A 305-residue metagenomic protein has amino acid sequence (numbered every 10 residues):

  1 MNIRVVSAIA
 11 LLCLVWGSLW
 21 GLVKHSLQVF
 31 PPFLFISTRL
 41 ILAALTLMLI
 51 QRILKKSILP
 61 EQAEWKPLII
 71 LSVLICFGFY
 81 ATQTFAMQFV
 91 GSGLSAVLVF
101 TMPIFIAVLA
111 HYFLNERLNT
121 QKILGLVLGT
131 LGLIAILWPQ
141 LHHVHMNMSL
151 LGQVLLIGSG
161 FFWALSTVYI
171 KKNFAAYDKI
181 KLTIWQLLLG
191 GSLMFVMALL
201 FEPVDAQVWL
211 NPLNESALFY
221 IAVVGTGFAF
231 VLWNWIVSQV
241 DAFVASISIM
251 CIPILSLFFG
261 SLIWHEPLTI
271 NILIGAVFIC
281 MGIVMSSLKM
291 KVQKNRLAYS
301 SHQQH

Functional and structural regions predicted by a protein language model:
M1-L34, M146-K172, S192-M194, L297-H305: Glycine-/small-residue-enriched transmembrane alpha-helix faces in small-molecule transporters and effluxers
A8, L34-L49, I70, Q121-L131 (+5 more regions): Hydrophobic alpha-helical transmembrane segments of multi-pass integral membrane proteins, especially transporters
I9, I36-T38, C76, Y80-A81 (+4 more regions): Helix-helix packing/entry segments at the starts of transmembrane helices
L14-G17, M48, V73-F77, A81 (+8 more regions): Hydrophobic/small/kink-forming positions within alpha-helical transmembrane segments of polytopic membrane proteins
V15, L19-W20, M48-V99, A135 (+1 more regions): Specific transmembrane alpha-helical segments of multi-pass solute transporters/efflux pumps, especially DMT/EamA
G21-V29, F85-Q88, L137-S149, L199-L213 (+1 more regions): Membrane-interface helix termini and inter-helical loops of multi-pass transporters
T46-K55, M102-V127, P253-L273: C-terminal transmembrane-helix exit sites in multi-pass transporters
L47, Q121-Q140, M194, M250 (+2 more regions): Hydrophobic transmembrane alpha-helices of multi-pass small-molecule transport proteins
